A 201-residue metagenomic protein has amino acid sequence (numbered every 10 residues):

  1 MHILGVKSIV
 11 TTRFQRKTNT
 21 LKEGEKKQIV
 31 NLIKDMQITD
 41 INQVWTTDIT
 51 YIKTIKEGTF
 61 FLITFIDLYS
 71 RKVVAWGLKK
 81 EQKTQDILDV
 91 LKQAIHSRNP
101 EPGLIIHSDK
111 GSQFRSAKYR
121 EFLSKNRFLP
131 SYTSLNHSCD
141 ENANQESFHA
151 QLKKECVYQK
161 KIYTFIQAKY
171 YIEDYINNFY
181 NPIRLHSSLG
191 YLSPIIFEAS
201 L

Functional and structural regions predicted by a protein language model:
M1, I33, D48, F65 (+10 more regions): Mobile genetic element proteins and their domesticated derivatives, centered on retroelements and DNA transposons
M1-I41, C139, S193-L201: Basic, flexible linker segments flanking DNA-binding modules in nucleic acid-interacting mobile-element proteins
V10-Q15, I106-K110, S124-N144, K160-Y163: RNase H-like polynucleotidyl transferase catalytic core
I38-V74, K80: An active-site-proximal beta-strand-loop segment
G58, G77-P100: Active-site beta-loop-alpha junctions of metal-dependent nucleic acid enzymes, especially the RNase H-like/DDE
P100-R115, N136, L192: Acidic/histidine-rich, metal-coordinating catalytic segments
S124-N126, Q151-L201: C-terminal domain-tail junction helix/linker
